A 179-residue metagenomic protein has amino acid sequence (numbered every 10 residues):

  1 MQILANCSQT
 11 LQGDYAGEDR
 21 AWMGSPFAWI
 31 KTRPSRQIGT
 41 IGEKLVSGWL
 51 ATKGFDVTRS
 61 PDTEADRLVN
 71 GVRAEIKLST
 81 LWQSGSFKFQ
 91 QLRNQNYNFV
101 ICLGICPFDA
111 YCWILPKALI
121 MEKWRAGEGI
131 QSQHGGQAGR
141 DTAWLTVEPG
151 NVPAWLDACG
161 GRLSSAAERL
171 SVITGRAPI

Functional and structural regions predicted by a protein language model:
M1-N70, K77-I179: Nucleic-acid endonuclease domains
